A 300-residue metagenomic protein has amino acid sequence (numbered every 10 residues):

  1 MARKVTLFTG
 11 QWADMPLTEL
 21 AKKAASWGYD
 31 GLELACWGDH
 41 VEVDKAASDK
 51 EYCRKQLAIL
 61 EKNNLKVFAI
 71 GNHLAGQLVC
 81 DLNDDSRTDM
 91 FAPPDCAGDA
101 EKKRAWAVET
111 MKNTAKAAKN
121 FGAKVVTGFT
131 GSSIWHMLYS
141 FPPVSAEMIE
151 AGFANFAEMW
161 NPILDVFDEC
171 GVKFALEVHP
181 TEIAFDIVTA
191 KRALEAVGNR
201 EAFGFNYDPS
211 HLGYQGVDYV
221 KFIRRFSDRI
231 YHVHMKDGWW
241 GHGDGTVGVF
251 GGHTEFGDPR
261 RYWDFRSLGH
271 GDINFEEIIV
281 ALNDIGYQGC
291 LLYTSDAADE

Functional and structural regions predicted by a protein language model:
A2-V5, G28-D30, N63-F68, G122-K124 (+4 more regions): Short, well-ordered coil/turn segments that N-cap beta-strands
F8-W12, W37, N72-A75, G131 (+4 more regions): Active-site beta-loop-alpha junctions enriched in small/polar residues
D14, E19, K23, K62 (+1 more regions): Active-site acidic/histidine proton-transfer and metal-coordination neighborhood in alpha/beta enzyme cores
L20-W37: Catalytic domains of carbohydrate-active enzymes, especially glycoside hydrolases
A21, G31, I70, E150-D272: Acidic/histidine-rich catalytic cores of soluble enzymes
A24, L32, L60, I70 (+5 more regions): Conserved, mostly hydrophobic/aromatic
A35-Q56: Glycine-rich, proline-tolerant flexible connector loops at the mouths of alpha/beta enzymes
Y293-E300: Conserved small/polar residues in nucleotide/adenosyl-binding loops
